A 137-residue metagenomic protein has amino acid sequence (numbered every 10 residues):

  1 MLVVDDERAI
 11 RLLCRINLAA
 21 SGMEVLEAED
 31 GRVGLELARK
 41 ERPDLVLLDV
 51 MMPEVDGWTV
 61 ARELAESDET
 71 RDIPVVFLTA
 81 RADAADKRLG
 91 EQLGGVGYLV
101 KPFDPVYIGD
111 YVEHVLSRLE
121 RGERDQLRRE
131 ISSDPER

Functional and structural regions predicted by a protein language model:
L12-A20: Charged docking surfaces used in two-component/phosphorelay signaling
G22-E29, L37: Short hydrophobic/Thr-rich beta-strand motif most characteristic of the beta2 strand and flanking loop of CheY-like
E41-L47: Active-site beta3 strand of CheY-like receiver
M52: Receiver (REC) domain active-site loop signature in two-component systems and cognate sites in sensor histidine kinases
F103-H114, R124: C-terminal output helix
S117-R137: CheY-like receiver
